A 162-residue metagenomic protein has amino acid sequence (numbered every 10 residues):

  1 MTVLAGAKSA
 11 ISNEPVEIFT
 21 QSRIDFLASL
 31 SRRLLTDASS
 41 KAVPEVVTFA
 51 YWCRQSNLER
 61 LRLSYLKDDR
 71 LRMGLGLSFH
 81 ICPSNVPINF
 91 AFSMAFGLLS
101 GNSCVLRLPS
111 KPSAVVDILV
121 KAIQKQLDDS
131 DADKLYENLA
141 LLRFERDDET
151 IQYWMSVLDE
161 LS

Functional and structural regions predicted by a protein language model:
M1-A38: N-terminal alpha-helical segment of soluble enzymes
V16, T20, A42, V46-F49 (+1 more regions): Rossmann-like NAD(P) dinucleotide-binding subdomain of oxidoreductase/dehydrogenase enzymes
